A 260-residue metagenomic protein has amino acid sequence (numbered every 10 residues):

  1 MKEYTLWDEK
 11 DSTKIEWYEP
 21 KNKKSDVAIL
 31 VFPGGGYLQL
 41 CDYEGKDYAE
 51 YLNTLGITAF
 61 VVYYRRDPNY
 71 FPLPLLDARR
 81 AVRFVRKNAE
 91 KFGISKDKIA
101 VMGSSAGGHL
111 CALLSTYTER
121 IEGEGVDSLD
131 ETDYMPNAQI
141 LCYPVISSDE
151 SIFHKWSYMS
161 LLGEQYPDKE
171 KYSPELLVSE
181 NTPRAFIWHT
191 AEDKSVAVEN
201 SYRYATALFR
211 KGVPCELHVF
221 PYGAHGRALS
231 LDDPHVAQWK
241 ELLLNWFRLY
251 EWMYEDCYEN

Functional and structural regions predicted by a protein language model:
M1-K23, E150: N-terminal cap/lid segment of alpha/beta-hydrolase-fold proteins
K10, Y202-N260: C-terminal catalytic histidine-bearing segment of alpha/beta-hydrolase fold enzymes
D26-G34: Short beta-strand element of the alpha/beta-hydrolase
P33-L38, A191: Active-site glycine-rich loops that stabilize anionic/oxyanionic intermediates across multiple enzyme folds
C41-D42, D47, F60-K96, D233-Q238: Catalytic nucleophile-loop/oxyanion-hole region of alpha/beta-hydrolase and closely related hydrolase-like folds
R83-F153, Y166-K169: Primarily recognizes the serine-hydrolase "nucleophile elbow" in alpha/beta-hydrolase and SGNH/GDSL folds
N181, I187-H189, D193: Short beta-strand/loop motif that positions the catalytic acidic residue of the alpha/beta-hydrolase fold
K194-R203: Conserved alpha/beta-hydrolase "acid-adjacent" motif
